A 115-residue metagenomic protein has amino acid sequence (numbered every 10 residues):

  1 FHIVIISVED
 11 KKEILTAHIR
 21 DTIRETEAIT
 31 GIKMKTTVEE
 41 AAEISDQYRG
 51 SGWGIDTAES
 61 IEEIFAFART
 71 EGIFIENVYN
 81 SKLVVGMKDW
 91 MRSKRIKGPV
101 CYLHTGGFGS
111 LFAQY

Functional and structural regions predicted by a protein language model:
F1-E40, H104-Y115: Glycine-rich phosphate/pyrophosphate-binding loop at beta-loop-alpha junctions
V38-K97: Active-site-adjacent helical/loop segments in soluble small-molecule enzymes
V78-N80, L103-G106: Short, loop-centered acidic/histidine patches that primarily coordinate divalent metals
P99-C101: Conserved beta-strand elements of the Class I
